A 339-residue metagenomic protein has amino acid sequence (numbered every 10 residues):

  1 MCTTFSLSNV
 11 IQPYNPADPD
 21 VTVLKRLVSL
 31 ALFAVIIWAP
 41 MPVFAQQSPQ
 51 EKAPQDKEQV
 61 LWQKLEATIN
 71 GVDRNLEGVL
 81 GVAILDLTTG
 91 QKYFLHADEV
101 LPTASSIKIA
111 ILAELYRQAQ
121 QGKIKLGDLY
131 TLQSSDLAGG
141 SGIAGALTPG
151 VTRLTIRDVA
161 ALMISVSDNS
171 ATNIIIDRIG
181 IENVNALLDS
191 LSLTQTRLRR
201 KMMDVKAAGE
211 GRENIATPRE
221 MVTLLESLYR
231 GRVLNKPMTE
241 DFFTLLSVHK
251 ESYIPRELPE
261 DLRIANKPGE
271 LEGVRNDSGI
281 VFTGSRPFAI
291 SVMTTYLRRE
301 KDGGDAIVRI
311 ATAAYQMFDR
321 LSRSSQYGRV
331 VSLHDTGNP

Functional and structural regions predicted by a protein language model:
L7, I11-A31: Bacterial N-terminal signal peptides that target proteins for export
L30-P40: Bacterial N-terminal signal peptides
Q46-N75, R178-G180, T223-S252, P259 (+2 more regions): Structured C-terminal helix/loop/strand segments within mature extracytoplasmic catalytic/sensor domains
K64-A97: A short, well-structured edge-of-sheet supersecondary motif
V79, T152, N173-L225, Y229-R230: Mid-domain, small-residue-enriched loop/turn segments at the edges of structured enzyme/sensor domains
L87-T88, L126-A144, I179-G180, L245 (+1 more regions): Acidic helix-start/capping segments at beta-turn-to-alpha-helix junctions
G90, P102-Y130, I290: Active-site SXXK
L137-N173, I181: Conserved catalytic neighborhood of penicillin-recognizing serine enzymes
